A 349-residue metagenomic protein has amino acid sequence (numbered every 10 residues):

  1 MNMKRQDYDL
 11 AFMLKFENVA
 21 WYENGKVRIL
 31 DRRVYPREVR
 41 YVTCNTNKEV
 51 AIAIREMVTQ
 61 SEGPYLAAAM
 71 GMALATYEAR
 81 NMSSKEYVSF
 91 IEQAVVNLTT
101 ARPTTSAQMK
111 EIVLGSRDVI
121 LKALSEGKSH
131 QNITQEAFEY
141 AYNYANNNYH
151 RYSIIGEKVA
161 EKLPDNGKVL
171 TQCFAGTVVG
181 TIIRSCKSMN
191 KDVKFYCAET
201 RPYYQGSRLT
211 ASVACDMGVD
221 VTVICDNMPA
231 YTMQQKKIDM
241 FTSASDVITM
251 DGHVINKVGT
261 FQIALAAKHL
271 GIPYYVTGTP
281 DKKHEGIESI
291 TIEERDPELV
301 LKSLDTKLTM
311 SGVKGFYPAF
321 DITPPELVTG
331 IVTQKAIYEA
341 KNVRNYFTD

Functional and structural regions predicted by a protein language model:
M1-F16, Y338-D349: N-terminal charge/polar-biased segments
D9-G127: Long amphipathic alpha-helical segments
R33-P36, N45-R55, E136-Y142, P164-N166 (+2 more regions): Glycine/charged-rich beta-loop-alpha catalytic/anionic-binding loops adjacent to active sites
V58, T76, R80, V95-R102 (+10 more regions): Structural signal for hydrophobic packing residues in well-ordered secondary-structure cores of soluble enzyme domains
E62-P64, K168-V169, C173-V179, P202-Y203: Gly/Ser/Thr-rich loops at beta-strand to alpha-helix junctions that form or flank small-molecule/cofactor-binding
Q108-D165, K191-V193, C197-F241: Ligand-binding beta-strand-loop-alpha-helix segment within the catalytic cores of soluble metabolic enzymes
V178-S188, A264: Histidine-anchored nucleotide/phosphate-binding helix
T200-D349: Conserved phosphate- and dinucleotide-binding cores of soluble alpha/beta proteins, encompassing both enzyme active
